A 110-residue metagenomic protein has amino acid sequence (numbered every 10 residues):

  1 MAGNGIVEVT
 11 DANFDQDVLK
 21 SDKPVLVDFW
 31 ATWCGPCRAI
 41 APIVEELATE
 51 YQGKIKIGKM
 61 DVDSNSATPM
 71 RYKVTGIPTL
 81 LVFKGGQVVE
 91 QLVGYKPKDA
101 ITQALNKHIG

Functional and structural regions predicted by a protein language model:
M1-L26, A31-K56, D63-G110: Proteins that catalyze or organize thiol-disulfide redox chemistry and the adjacent proteostasis machinery handling
